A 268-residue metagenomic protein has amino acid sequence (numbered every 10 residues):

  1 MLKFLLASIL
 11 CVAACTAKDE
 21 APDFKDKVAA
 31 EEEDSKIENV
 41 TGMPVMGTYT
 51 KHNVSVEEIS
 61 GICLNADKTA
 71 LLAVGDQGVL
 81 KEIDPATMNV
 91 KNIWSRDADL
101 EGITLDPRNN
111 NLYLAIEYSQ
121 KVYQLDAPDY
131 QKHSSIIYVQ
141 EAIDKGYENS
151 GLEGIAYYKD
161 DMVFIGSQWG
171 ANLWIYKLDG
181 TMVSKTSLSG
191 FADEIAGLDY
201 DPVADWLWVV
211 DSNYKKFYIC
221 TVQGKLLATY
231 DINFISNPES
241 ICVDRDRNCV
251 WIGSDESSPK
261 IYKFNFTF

Functional and structural regions predicted by a protein language model:
T16-D19: Bacterial signal peptide processing site
E32-E57: A short helix->beta-strand "capping" segment at the edge of beta-propeller domains
M46-N53, M88-W94, S134-K145, T181-S189 (+1 more regions): A short beta-strand motif characteristic of beta-propeller blades
V54-D67, D97-P107, A142-D160, G190-D205 (+1 more regions): Beta-rich, blade/repeat-based domains predominating in secreted/periplasmic proteins but also intracellular
S55, N65, L72-Q77, Y113-Q120 (+3 more regions): Conserved beta-strand positions in repeat-built beta-propeller and related beta-rich domains
L72-N92: Beta-propeller domains
D84-M88, D126-Y130, K177-T181, T221-K225 (+1 more regions): Short loop/turn segments that connect beta-strands within beta-propeller blades
S240-F268: Blade-level signature of beta-propeller repeat domains, shared across WD40, Kelch, NHL, RCC1 and BNR/Asp-box propellers
